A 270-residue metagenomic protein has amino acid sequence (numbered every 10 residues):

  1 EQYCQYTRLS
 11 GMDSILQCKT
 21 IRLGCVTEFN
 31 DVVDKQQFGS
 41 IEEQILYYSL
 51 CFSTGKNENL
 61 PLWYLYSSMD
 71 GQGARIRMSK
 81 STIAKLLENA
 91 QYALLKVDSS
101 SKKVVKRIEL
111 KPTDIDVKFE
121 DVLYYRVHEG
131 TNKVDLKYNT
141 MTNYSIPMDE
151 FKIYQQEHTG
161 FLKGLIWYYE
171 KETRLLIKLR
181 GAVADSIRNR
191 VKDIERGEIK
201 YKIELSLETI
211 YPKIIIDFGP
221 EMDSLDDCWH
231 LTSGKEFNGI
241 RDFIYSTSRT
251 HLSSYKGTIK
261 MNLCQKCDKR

Functional and structural regions predicted by a protein language model:
E1-R270: Partner-binding and oligomerization surfaces adjacent to conserved cores of proteins that assemble macromolecular
